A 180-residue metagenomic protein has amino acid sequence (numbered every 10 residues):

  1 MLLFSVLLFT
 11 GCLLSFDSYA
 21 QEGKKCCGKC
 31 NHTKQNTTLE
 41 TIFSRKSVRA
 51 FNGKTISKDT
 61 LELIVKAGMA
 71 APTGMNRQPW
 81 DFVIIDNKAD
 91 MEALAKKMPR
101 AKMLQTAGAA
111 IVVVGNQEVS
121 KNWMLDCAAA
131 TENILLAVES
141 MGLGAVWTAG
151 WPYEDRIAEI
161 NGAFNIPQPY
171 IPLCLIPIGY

Functional and structural regions predicted by a protein language model:
L3-S15: Bacterial N-terminal signal peptides
C12-Y180: Acidic, surface-exposed loops and disordered segments
